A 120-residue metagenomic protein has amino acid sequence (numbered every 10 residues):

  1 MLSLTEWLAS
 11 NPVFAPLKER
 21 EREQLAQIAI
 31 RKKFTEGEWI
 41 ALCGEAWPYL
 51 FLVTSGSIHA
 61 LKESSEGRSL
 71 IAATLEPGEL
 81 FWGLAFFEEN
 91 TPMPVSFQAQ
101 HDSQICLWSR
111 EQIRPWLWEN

Functional and structural regions predicted by a protein language model:
M1-E36, L80-F81, A85-E88: Cyclic nucleotide-binding regulatory module and flanking cytosolic helices
A29, W47-P48: Short loop/turn microsegments at loop-to-beta-strand junctions
K33, F51-L52, Q98: Well-ordered beta-strand positions
G37, P48-L61, E76-E79: Glycine- and acidic-residue-biased ligand/ion/polar-headgroup-sensing regions
I40-E45: Short phosphate-coordinating micro-motif centered on Lys-Gly-acidic
A46, G67-R68: Short, aromatic/basic-enriched loop-to-helix "N-cap" motif that marks the start of an alpha-helix at regulatory
L61-G67: Cytochrome P450 core scaffold surrounding the K-helix E-X-X-R motif and the conserved "meander" helix-loop region
I71-N120: Cyclic-nucleotide recognition modules
